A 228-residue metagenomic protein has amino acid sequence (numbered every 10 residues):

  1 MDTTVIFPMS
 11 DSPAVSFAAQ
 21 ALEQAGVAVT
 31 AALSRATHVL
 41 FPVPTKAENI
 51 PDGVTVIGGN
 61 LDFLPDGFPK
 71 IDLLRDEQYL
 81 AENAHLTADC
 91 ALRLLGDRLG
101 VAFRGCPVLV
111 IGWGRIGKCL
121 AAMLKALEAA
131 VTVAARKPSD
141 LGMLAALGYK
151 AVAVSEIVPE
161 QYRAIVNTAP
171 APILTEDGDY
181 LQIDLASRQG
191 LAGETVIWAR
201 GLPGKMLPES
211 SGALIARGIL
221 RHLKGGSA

Functional and structural regions predicted by a protein language model:
T4-A19, A102-K125: Glycine-rich adenosine-cofactor-binding loop
F7-S12, L40-T45, I57-D62, T168-P170 (+1 more regions): Structural motif
S12, P138-S139, S187-Q189: Helix N-cap at the beta1-alpha1 junction of Rossmann-like dinucleotide-binding domains, i.e., the first residues
L22-H38, K46-E48, K150-E156: A short, well-structured beta->alpha microelement
A25-L33, L127-L147: NAD(P)-binding Rossmann-fold cofactor-contacting core
L40-R104: Glycine/serine-rich phosphate-binding loop and adjoining beta1-alpha1 elements at the start of nucleotide-handling
P44-G53, L144-E209: Rossmann-like adenosine-cofactor binding region
N60-R75, Q182-K224: Rossmann-fold NAD(P)-binding glycine/threonine-rich loop
